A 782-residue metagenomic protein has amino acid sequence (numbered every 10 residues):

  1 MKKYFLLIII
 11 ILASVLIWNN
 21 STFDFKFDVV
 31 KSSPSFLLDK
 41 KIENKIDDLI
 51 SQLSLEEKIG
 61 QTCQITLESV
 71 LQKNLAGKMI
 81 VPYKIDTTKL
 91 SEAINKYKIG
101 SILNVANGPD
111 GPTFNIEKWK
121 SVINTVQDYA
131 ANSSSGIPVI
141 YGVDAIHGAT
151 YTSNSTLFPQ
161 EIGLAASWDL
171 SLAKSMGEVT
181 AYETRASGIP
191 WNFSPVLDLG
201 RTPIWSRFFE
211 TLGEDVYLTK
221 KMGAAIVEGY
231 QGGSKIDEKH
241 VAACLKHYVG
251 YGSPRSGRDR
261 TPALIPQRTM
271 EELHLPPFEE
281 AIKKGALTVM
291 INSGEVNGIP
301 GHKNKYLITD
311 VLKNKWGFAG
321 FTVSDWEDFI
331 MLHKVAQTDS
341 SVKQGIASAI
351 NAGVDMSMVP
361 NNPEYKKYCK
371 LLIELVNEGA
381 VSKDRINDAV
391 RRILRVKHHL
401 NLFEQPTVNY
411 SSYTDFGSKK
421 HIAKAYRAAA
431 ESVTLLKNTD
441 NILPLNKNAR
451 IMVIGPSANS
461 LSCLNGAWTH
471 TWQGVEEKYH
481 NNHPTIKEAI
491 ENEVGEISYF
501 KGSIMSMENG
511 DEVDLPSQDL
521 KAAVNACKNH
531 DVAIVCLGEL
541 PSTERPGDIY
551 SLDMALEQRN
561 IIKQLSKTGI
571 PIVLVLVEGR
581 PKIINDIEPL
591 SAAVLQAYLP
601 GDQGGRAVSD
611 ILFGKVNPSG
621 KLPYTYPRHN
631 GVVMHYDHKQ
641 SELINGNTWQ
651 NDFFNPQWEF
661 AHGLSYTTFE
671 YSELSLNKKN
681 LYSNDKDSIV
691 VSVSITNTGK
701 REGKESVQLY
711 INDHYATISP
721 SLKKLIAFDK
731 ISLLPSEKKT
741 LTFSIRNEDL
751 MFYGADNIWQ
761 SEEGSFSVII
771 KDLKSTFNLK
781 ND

Functional and structural regions predicted by a protein language model:
M1-Y4: Positively charged n-region of N-terminal signal peptides that target proteins for export
L6-L12: Sec-dependent N-terminal signal peptides
S14-M751, I758-T776, K780-D782: Glycoside hydrolase catalytic-domain context in secreted enzymes
